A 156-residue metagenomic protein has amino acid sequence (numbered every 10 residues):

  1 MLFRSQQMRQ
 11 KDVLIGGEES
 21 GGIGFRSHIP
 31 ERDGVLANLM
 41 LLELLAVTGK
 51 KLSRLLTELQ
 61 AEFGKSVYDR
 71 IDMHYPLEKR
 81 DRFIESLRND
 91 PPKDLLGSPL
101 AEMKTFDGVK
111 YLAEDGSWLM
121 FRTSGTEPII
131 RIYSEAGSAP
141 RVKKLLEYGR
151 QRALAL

Functional and structural regions predicted by a protein language model:
F3-L156: Phosphate-binding and adjacent anionic-ligand microenvironments
